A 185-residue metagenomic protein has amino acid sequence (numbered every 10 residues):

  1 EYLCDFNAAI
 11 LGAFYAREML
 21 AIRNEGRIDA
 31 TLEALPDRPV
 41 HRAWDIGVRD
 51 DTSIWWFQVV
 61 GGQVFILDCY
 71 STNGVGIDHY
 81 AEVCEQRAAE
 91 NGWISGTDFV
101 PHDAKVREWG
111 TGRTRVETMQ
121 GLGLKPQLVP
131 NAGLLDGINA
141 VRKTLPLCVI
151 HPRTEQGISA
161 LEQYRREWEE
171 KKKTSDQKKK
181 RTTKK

Functional and structural regions predicted by a protein language model:
E1-W44: ATPase catalytic-site recognition across NTP-hydrolyzing enzymes
F6, I46-V48, H102: Short, flexible loop/turn elements at secondary-structure junctions
A9, A13, W55-T182: Mg2+-dependent endonuclease catalytic cores in nucleic-acid-processing enzymes, primarily RNase H-like
I28-T31, H41-W44, I54, E85-R87 (+1 more regions): Generic recognition of flexible, low-complexity loop/linker segments
L35-V59: Gly/Thr-rich phosphate-binding beta-strand-loop-beta motif of the actin/hexokinase/Hsp70
K185: C-terminal active-site rim and adjoining tail of enzyme catalytic domains
